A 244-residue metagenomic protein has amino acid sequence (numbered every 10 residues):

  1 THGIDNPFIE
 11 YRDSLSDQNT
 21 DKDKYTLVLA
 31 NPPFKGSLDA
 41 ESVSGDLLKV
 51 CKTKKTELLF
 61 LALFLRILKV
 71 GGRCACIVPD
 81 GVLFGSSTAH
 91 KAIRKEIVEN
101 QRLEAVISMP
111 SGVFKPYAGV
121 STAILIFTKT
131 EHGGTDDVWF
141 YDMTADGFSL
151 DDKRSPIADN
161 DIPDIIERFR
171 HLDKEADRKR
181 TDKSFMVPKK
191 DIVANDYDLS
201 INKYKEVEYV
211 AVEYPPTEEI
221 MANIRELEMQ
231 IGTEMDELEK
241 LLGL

Functional and structural regions predicted by a protein language model:
T1-N6: Short, conserved SAM-binding/catalytic segment of Class I S-adenosyl-L-methionine-dependent methyltransferases
Y11, S16-L244: A conserved structural/catalytic subdomain of Rossmann-like adenosyl-cofactor enzymes
